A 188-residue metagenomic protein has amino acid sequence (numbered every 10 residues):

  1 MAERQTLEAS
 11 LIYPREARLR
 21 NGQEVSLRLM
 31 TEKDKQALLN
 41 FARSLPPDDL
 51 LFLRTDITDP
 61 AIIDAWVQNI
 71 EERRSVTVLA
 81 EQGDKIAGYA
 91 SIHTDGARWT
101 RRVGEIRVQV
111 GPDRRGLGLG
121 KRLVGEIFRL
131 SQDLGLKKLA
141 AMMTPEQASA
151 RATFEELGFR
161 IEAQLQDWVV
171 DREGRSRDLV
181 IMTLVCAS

Functional and structural regions predicted by a protein language model:
N21, K35, N40-R54: Helix-loop element at the rim of GNAT/NAT acetyltransferase active sites that forms part of the acceptor-substrate
Q23-V25, G83-Y89, R177: Glycine-rich phosphate/pyrophosphate-binding loop shared by adenosine-nucleotide-utilizing enzymes
V25-A37: A short beta-loop-alpha structural element at the N-terminal edge of CoA-dependent acyl/N-acetyltransferase catalytic
L51, T55-G111, V185-A187: Acetyl-CoA-dependent GNAT
R114, G118-E126: Conserved acetyl-CoA pyrophosphate-binding loop and the N-cap/start of the following alpha-helix in GNAT-like
R115, A141-R151: Conserved beta-strand-loop-alpha-helix junction that forms the acyl-donor binding cleft
V124, S131-M143: Conserved GNAT acetyl-CoA-binding A-motif
A140-M143, E155, R160-R177: Conserved catalytic-core motifs of GNAT/GCN5-like acyltransferases
